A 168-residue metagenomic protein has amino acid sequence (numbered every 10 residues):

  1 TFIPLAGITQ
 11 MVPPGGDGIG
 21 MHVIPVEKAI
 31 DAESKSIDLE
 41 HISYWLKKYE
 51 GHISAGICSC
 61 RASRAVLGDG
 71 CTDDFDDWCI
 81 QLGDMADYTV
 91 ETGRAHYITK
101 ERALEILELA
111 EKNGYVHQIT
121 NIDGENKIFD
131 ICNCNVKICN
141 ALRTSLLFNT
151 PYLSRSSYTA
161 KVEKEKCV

Functional and structural regions predicted by a protein language model:
T1, T144, C167-V168: Intrinsic structural disorder
T1-N140: Iron-sulfur-associated redox domains of electron-transfer enzymes in respiratory and anaerobic energy metabolism
W78-L82, R143-S145, S156-T159: Glycine-rich loops and low-complexity Gly/Arg-rich segments that provide flexible linkers or classic glycine-based
T120-N126, D130, F148-V168: Ferredoxin-like iron-sulfur electron-transfer modules
I138-Y152: Iron-sulfur (Fe-S) cluster-binding segments and ferredoxin-like electron-carrier domains, especially [2Fe-2S]
